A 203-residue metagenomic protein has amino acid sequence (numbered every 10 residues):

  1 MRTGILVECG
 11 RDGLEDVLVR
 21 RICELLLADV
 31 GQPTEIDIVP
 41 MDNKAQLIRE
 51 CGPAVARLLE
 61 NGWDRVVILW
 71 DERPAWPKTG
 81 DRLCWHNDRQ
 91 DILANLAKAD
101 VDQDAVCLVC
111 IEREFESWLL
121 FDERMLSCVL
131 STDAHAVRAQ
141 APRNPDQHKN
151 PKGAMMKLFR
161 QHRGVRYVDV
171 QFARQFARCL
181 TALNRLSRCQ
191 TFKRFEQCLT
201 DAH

Functional and structural regions predicted by a protein language model:
M1-R2, G13-H203: C-terminal accessory helical subdomains adjacent to catalytic cores in phosphodiester- and nucleotide-handling enzymes
L6-V7: Short hydrophobic beta-strand that contains or immediately precedes a catalytic carboxylate
G10: Adenine-nucleotide cofactor-binding loop residues
